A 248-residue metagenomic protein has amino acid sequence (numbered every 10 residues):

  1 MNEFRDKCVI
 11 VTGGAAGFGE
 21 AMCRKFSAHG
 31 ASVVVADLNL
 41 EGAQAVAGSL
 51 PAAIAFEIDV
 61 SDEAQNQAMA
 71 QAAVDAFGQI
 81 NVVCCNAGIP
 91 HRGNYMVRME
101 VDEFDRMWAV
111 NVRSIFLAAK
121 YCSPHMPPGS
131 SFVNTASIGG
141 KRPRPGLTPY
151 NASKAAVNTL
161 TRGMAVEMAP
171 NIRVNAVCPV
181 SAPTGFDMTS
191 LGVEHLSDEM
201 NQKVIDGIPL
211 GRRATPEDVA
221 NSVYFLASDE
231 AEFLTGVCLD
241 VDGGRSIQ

Functional and structural regions predicted by a protein language model:
N2-V33: Canonical Rossmann dinucleotide-binding motif of NAD(H)/NADP(H)-dependent dehydrogenases/reductases, specifically
G48, V180-I208, D218: A glycine/serine/threonine-rich, flexible loop-to-helix segment that serves as the NAD(P) cofactor-binding "lid"
P90-G93, R142, V223-Y224, T235-Q248: Short C-terminal tail/terminal secondary-structure segment of NAD(P)H-dependent dehydrogenase/reductase domains
N94-M96, E100-D105, G192, M200 (+1 more regions): Substrate-binding pocket helix/loop in short-chain dehydrogenase/reductase
A119, S153, T161: Active-site helix of classical SDR
P124, V166-P170, E232: Alpha-helical segment proximal to the catalytic Tyr-Lys
S137: Residue(s) in the substrate-gating loop at a strand-loop-helix junction that position the organic substrate next
